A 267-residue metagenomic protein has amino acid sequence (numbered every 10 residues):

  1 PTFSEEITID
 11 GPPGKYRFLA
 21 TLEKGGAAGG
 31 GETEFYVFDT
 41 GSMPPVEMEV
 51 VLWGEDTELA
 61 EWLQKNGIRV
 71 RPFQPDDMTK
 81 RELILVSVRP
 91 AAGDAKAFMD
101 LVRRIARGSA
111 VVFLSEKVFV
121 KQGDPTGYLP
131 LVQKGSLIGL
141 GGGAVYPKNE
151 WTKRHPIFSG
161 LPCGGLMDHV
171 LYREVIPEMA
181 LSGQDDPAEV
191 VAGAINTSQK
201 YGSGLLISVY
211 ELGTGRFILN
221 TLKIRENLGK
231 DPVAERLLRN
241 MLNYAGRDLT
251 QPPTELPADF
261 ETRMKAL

Functional and structural regions predicted by a protein language model:
P1-P13: Short, hydrophobic beta-strand segments
F3, G29, G202-G204: Residues that act as N-cap/strand-start positions at coil-to-secondary-structure junctions
P13-G25: Short, aromatic- and glycine-rich surface loops/edge beta-strands on solvent-exposed regions
A27-P44: Short beta-strand elements
P45-V132, K200-Y201, I207-S208, T214 (+2 more regions): Helical hinge/lid and interdomain linker segments adjacent to catalytic or ligand-binding clefts that mediate domain
R89-E174, S198, N220, V233 (+2 more regions): A glycine-rich, often tryptophan-bearing local segment used as a flexible ligand/cofactor-contacting loop or short
Q184-G204: Short, Gly/Ser/Thr-enriched beta-strand-loop segments that form substrate-interacting elements of hydrolase/peptidase
Q251-T262: Short, flexible loop/turn segments with low-complexity composition
